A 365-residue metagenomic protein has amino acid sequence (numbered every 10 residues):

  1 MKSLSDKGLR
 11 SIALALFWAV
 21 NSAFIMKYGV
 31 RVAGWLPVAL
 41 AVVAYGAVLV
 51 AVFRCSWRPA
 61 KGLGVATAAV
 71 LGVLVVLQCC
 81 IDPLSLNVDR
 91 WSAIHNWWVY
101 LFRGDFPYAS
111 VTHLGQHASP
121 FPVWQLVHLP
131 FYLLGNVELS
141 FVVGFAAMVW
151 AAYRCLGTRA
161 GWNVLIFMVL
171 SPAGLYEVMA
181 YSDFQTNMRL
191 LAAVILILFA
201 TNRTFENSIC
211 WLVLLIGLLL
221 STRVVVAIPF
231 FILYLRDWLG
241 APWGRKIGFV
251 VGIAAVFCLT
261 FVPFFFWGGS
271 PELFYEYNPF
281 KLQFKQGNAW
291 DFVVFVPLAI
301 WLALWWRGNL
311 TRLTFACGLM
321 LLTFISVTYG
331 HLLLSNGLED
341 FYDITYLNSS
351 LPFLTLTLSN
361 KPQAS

Functional and structural regions predicted by a protein language model:
M1-V76, G308-A316, L356-S365: Start-transfer (signal-anchor) and selected internal transmembrane alpha helices of multi-pass inner/ER membrane
N21-M26, R245-G330: Membrane-lumen/periplasm interface segments of specific transmembrane helices in polyprenyl phosphate-linked
T67-F141: Intramembrane catalytic core of multi-pass membrane enzymes that act on lipidic substrates
Q125-L126, L165-L190: Aromatic- and kink-enriched transmembrane "portal" helix at the membrane-lumen/periplasm boundary that abuts
L129, L175-Y176, I209-L235, A255-L259: Membrane-interface alpha helices of multi-pass inner-membrane proteins
V137-W162, P172-G174: Transmembrane-helix motifs of polytopic, lipid-linked glycan transferases
V143-L156, V294-F315, S350-Q363: Hydrophobic, aromatic-rich transmembrane alpha-helices and their immediate juxtamembrane boundary segments
A192, L198-L219: Short hydrophobic alpha-helices at membrane interfaces in multi-pass membrane enzymes
